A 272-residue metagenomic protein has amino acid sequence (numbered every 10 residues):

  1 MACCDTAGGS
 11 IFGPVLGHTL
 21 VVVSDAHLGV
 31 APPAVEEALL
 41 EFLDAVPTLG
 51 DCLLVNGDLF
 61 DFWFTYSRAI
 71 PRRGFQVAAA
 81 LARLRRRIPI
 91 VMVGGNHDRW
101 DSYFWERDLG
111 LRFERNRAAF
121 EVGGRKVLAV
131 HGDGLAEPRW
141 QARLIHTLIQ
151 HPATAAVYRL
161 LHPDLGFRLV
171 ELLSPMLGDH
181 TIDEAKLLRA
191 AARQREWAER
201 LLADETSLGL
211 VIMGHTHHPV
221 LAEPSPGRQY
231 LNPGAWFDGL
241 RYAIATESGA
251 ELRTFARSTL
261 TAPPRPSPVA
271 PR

Functional and structural regions predicted by a protein language model:
M1-C3: Terminal transmembrane helix and immediately flanking juxtamembrane interfaces of multi-pass membrane proteins
D5-T6, I11, P268: Short, positively charged and aromatic/hydrophobic N-terminal segments
I11-T19, V23, L28-V122: Core catalytic region of metal-dependent phosphoesterases/phosphodiesterases, especially metallo-beta-lactamase-like
V30, W63, W100-D101, A136 (+3 more regions): Hydrophobic positions within alpha-helical membrane elements
D61-L84, L177-L208: N-terminal short leaders/motifs
D108-N116, K126-L128, D133, E137-P152 (+1 more regions): Conserved beta-sheet core of the metallophosphoesterase superfamily
G132-E196: Active-site-proximal loop/helix segment associated with metal-binding centers of metalloenzymes
S248-R272: Metal-dependent phosphoesterase/phosphodiesterase active-site architecture
